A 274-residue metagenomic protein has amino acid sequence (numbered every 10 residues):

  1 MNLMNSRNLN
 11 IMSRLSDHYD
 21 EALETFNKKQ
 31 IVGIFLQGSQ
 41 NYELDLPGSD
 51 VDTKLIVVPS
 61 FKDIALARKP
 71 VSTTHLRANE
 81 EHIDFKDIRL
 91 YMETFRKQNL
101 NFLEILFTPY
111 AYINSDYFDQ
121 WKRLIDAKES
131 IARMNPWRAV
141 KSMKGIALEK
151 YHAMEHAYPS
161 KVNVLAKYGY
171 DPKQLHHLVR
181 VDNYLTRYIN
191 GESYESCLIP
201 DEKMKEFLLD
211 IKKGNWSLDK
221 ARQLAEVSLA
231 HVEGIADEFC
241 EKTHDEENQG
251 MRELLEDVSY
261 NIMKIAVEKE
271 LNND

Functional and structural regions predicted by a protein language model:
M1-L36: Helical scaffold of the NTase/Pol beta-like nucleotidyltransferase catalytic core
N2-N5, N163-V164, E238: Glycine- and acidic
N8-I11, P136-L148, M154, I189 (+1 more regions): Structured mid-to-C-terminal alpha-helical surface segments
H18, Y91, Q174, V181 (+2 more regions): Alpha-helical packing segments of well-folded alpha/beta enzyme cores
A22-T25, N41-L44, Y168: Short, flexible, glycine/charge-rich loop motifs used to bind or transfer phosphoryl groups or to couple energy/partner
G38-A78, L178: Catalytic metal-binding acidic patch
S39-Y42, P59-F61, N183-R187, S193-E195: Short, solvent-exposed loop/turn segments at secondary-structure junctions
T73-I189, S196-L209: Conserved NTP/Mg2+-binding pocket subregion across the NTase superfamily
